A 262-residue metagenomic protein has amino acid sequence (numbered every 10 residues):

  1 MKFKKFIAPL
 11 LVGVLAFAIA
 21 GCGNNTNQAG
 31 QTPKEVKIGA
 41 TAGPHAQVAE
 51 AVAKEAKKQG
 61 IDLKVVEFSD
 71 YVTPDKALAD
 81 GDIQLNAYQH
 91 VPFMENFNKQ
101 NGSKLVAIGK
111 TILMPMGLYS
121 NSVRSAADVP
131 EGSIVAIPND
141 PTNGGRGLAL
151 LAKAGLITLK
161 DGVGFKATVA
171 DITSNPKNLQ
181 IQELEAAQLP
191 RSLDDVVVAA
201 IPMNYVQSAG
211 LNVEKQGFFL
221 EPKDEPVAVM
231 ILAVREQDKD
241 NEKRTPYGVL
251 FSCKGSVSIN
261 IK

Functional and structural regions predicted by a protein language model:
M1-E35: Short, low-complexity disordered leader/linker segments with a strong preference for bacterial N-terminal type II
Q31-G43, I61-E67, I134-V135: Short, well-ordered beta-strand elements
G43, S69-Y71, G81-E95, I112 (+3 more regions): Beta->alpha turn/N-cap motifs
V65-K76, G164-R191: Short helix-initiation/N-cap motifs at beta->coil->alpha
N96-I108, S122-V123, D195, A200 (+1 more regions): Ligand-binding "clamshell"
I108-I157: A conserved helix-loop-strand patch within extracytoplasmic ligand-binding domains of the periplasmic binding
K110-Y119, Q207-R244, G248, K262: Periplasmic-binding protein-like
P141-K166, G248-K262: Ligand-binding clefts/hinges and TM-proximal coupling segments of bilobed small-molecule sensing domains
